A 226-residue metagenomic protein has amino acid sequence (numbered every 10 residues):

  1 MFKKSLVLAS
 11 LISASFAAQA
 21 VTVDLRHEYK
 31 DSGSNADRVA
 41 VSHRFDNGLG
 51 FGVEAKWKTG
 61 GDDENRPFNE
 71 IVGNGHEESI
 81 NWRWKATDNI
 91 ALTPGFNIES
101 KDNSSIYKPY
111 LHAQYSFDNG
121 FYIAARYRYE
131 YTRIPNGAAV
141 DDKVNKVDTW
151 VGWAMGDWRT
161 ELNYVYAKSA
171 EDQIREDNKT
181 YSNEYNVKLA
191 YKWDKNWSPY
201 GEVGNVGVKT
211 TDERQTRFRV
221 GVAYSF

Functional and structural regions predicted by a protein language model:
M1-T22: Cleavable N-terminal export/targeting peptides
A18-R66, G73: Short glycine/proline- and aromatic-enriched beta-strand/turn motifs that initiate or cap beta-hairpins
V21-V23, N47-V53, K85-P94, N119-A125 (+2 more regions): Repeated loop/turn-to-beta-strand initiation elements of outer-membrane beta-barrel proteins
L25-Y29, V53-W57, P94-I98, L111 (+3 more regions): Transmembrane beta-barrel strands of outer-membrane/channel proteins
D31-G33, T59-N65, D88, S100-S104 (+5 more regions): Gram-negative outer-membrane beta-barrel proteins
G33-V41, V72-E78, S105-P109, D141-V147 (+2 more regions): Residues that define the transmembrane beta-barrel architecture of outer-membrane proteins
I106-D172: Detector for outer-membrane/organellar transmembrane beta-barrel domains, recognizing the amphipathic beta-strand
W153-M155, Y191, R214-F226: Outer-membrane beta-barrel "beta-signal"
